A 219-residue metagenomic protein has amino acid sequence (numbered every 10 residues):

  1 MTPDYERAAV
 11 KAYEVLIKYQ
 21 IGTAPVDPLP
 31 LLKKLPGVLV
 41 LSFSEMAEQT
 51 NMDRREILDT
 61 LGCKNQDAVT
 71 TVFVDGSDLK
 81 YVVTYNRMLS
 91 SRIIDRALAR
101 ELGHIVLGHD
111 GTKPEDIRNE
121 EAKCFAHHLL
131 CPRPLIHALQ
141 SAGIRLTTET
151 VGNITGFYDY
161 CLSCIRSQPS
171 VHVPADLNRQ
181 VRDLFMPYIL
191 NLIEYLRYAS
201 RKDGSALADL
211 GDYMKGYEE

Functional and structural regions predicted by a protein language model:
M1-E219: Active-site hotspot residues in diverse enzymes, especially metal/ion-binding acidic/histidine motifs
